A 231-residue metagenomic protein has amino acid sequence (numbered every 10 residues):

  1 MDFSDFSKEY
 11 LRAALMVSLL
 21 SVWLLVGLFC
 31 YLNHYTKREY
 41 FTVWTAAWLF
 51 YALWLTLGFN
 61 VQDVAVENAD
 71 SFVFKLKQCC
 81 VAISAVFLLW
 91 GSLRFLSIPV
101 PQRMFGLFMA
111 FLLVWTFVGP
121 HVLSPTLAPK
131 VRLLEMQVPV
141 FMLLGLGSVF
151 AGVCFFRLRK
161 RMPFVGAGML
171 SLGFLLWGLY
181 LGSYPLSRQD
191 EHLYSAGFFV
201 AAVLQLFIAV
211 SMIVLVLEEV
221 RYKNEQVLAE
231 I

Functional and structural regions predicted by a protein language model:
D2-A14, D63-L76, P125-P139, Q189-S195: Membrane-helix interface and helix-disruption motif detector
D2-Y35, Q137-R159: First transmembrane helix
L11-W90, L107-V122, L170-R188: Hydrophobic alpha-helical transmembrane segments of multi-pass membrane proteins
R12-L20, V73-S84, L134-G147, S195-Q205: Alpha-helical transmembrane segments of polytopic membrane proteins
A85-S92, S148-A151, A209: Transmembrane alpha-helical segments
W90-L127, L133-G147, K160-W177: The cytoplasmic-loop to transmembrane-helix boundary for the fourth helix
F164-Q226: Interfacial "cap-and-anchor" motif at the non-cytosolic start of specific transmembrane alpha-helices
A229-I231: PAS/LOV and related PAS-like sensory modules
